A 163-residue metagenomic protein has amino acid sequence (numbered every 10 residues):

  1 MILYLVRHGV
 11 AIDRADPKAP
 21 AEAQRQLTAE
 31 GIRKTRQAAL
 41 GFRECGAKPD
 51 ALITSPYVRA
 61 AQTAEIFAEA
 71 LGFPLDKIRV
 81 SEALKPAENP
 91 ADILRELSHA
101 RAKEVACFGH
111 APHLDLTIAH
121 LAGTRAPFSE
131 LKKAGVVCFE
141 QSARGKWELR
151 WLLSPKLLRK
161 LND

Functional and structural regions predicted by a protein language model:
I2-L84, E88-A91, L114, P127-A134: Active-site-proximal alpha-helix that buttresses catalytic centers in soluble enzyme cores
A15-A19, D92-I93, W151, L161-D163: Short aromatic-enriched loop/helix-cap "lid" or pocket-rim segments at secondary-structure transitions that line
F73-L75, A102, R144: Short, well-ordered coil/turn elements that cap or connect secondary structure elements
E96-A106, E148-K156: A polyampholytic, Gly/Pro-enriched intrinsically disordered region
H99-A106, A111-G135: Non-DNA-binding regulatory cores of transcription-related proteins, predominantly C-terminal effector-binding
A122-R150, P155-K160: Domain-level recognition of soluble alpha/beta enzyme cores, biased toward histidine phosphatases/phosphomutases
